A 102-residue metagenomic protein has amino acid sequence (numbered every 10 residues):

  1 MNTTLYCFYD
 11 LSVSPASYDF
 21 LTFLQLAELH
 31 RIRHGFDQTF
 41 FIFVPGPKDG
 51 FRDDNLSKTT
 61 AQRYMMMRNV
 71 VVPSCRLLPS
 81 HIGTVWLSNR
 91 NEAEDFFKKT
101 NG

Functional and structural regions predicted by a protein language model:
M1-G102: N-terminal targeting/anchoring "stem" of glycan-biosynthesis enzymes
